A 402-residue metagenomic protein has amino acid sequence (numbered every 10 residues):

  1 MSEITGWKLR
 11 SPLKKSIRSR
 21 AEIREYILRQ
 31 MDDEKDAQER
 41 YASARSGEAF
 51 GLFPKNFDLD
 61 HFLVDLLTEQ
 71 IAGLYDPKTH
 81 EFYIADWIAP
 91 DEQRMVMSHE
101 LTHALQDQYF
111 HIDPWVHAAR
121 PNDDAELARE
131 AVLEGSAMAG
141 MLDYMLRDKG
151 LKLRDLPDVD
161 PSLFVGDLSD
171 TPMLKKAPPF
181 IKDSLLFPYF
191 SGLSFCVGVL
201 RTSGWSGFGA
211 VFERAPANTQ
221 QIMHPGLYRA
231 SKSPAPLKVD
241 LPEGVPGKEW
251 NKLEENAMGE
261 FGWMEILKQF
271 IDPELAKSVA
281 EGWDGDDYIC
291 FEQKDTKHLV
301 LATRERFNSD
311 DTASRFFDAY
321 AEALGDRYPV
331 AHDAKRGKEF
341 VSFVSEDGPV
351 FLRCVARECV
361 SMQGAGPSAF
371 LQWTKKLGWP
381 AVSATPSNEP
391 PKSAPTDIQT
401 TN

Functional and structural regions predicted by a protein language model:
M1-F57: A metal-dependent hydrolase signature that marks the N-terminal structural subdomain at the beginning of catalytic folds
E3-R18, D148-D158, W205-R214, H332: Surface-exposed patches in mature extracellular/periplasmic domains of secreted proteins
R10-Q30, P121-D124, D155-F164, R214-A217: Acidic helix-start/capping segments at beta-turn-to-alpha-helix junctions
Y26-Q38, D58-T79: Catalytic zinc-binding patch centered on the HExxH motif and its immediate surroundings that defines zinc-dependent
T68, H80-S98, P121-R129: Short pre-active-site segment immediately N-terminal to the catalytic Zn-binding motif
T79-Y83, Q93-S98, T102-D107, A137 (+3 more regions): A short, solvent-exposed beta-edge/loop patch
D107-S162: Post-HExxH zinc-binding segment in Zn-dependent metallohydrolases
S169-H298: Pan-zinc metallopeptidase signature
